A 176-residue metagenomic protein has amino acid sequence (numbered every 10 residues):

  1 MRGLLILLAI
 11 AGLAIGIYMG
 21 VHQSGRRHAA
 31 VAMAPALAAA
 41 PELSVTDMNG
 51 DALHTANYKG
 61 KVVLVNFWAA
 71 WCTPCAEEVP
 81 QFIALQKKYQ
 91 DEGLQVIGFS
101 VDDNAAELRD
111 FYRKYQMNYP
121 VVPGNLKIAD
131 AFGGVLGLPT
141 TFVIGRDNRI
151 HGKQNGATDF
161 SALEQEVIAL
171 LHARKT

Functional and structural regions predicted by a protein language model:
M1-E42, T176: N-terminal targeting signals for export/organelle localization
E42-V63, Q86-Y89, F132: A short beta-strand-turn-helix
L64-V65, V96, T141: Hydrophobic beta-strand anchors of alpha/beta hydrolase catalytic cores
F67-A84: Conserved redox-active cysteine motifs that mediate thiol-disulfide chemistry, especially di-cysteine Cys-X(1-2)-Cys
A69-T73, V101-A106, K127-I128, A157-T158: Solvent-exposed loop/turn segments at secondary-structure junctions within structured extracellular/periplasmic domains
E77, K87-L126, L138: Conserved segment of the thioredoxin-like fold in thiol-based oxidoreductases
I83-K87, L171: A structural alpha-helix within SAM-dependent methyltransferase catalytic domains
D110-M117, P123-R174: Thiol/disulfide oxidoreductase modules built on the thioredoxin-like
